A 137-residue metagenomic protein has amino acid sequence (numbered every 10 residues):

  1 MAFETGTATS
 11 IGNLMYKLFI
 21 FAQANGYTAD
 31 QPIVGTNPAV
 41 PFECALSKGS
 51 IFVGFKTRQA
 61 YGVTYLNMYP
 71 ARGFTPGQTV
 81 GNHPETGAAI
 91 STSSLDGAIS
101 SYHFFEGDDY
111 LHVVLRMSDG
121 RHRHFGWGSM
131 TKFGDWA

Functional and structural regions predicted by a protein language model:
G6-A137: Long, leucine/valine-rich, helix-dominated scaffolding and oligomerization segments
